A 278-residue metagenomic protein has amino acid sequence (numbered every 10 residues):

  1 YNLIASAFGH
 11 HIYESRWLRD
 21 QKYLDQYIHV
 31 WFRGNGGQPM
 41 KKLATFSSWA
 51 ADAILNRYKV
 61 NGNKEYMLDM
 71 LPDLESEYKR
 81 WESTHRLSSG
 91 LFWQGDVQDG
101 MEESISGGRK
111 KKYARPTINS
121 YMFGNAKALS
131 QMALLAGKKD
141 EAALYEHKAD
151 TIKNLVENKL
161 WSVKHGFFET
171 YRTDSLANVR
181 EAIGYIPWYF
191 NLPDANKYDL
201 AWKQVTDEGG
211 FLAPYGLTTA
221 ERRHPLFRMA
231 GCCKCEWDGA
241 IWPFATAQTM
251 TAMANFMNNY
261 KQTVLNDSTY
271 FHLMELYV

Functional and structural regions predicted by a protein language model:
Y1-N2, L18-K41, S83-A114, N154-I241: Extended glycan-interaction surfaces of carbohydrate-active proteins
N2-E103, R115-F123, G239-K261, D267-V278: Aromatic-rich carbohydrate-recognition surfaces in CAZymes
H11, A149, P187: Conserved hydrophobic/aromatic pocket- or pore-lining residues that grip, position, or stack substrates in active sites
L87-S88, Q131-D140, L160-G166, Y260-K261: Surface-exposed helix-capping loop/turn segments at secondary-structure junctions
P116-K159: Active-site neighborhood of glycoside hydrolase catalytic domains
A128-S130, P187, L192-A195, T249-M257: Extended, well-ordered alpha-helical segments in internal regulatory regions
K139-D140, L144, E169-R172, Q262-S268 (+1 more regions): Acidic/polar-rich alpha-helix caps and helix-coil junctions
